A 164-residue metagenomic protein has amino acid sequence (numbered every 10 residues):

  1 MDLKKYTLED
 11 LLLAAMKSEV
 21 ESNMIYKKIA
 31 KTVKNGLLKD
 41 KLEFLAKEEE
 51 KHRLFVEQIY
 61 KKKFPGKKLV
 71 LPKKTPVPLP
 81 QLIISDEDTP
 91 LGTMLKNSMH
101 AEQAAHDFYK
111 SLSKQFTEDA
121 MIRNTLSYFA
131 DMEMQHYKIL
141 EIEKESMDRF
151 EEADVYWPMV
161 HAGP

Functional and structural regions predicted by a protein language model:
M1-P164: Non-heme di-metal
